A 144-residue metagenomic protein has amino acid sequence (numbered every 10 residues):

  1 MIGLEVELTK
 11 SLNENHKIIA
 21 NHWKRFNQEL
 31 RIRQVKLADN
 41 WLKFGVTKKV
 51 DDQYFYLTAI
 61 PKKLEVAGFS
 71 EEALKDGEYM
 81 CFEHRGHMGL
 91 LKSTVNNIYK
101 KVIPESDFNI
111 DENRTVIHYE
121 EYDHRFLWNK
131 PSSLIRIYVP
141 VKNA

Functional and structural regions predicted by a protein language model:
M1-A144: A solvent-exposed interaction/effector surface
